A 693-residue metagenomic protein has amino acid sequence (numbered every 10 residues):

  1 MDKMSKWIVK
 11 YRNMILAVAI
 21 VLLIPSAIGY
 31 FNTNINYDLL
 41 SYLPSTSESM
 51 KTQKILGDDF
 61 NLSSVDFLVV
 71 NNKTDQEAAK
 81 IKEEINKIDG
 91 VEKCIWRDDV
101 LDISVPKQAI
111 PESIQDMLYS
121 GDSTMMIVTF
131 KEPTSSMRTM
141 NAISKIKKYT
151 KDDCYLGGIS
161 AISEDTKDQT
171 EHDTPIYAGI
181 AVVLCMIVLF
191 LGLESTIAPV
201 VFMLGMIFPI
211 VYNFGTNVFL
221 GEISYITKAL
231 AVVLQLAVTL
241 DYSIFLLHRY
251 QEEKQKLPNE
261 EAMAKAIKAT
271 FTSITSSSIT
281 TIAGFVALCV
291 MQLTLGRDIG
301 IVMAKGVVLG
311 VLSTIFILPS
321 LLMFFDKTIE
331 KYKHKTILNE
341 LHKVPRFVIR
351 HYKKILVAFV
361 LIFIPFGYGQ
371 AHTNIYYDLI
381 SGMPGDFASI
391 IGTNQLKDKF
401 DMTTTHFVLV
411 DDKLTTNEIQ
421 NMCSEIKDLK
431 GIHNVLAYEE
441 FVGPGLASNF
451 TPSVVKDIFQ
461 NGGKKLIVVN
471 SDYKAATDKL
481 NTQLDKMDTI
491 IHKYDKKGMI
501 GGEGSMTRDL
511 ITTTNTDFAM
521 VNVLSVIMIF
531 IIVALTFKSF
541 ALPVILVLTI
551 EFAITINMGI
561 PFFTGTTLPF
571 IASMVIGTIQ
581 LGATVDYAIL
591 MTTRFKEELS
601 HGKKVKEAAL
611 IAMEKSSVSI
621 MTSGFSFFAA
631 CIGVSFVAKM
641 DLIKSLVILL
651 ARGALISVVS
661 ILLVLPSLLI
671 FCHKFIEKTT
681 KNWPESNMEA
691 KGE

Functional and structural regions predicted by a protein language model:
M1-I35, T134-Y377, H492-E693: Membrane-embedded transmembrane helical bundles of large multi-pass transporters/channels
P44-D66, V70-S163, N374-L542, L548-T567 (+1 more regions): Structured non-transmembrane domains adjacent to transmembrane bundles in polytopic membrane proteins
